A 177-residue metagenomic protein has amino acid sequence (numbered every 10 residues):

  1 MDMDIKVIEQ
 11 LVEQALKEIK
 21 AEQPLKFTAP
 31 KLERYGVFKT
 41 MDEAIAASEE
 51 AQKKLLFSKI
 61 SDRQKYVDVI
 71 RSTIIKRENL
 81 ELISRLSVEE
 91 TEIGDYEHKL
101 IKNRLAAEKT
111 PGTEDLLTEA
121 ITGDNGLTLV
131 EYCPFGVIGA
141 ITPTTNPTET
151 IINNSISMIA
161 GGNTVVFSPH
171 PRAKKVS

Functional and structural regions predicted by a protein language model:
D2-L127, S157: N-terminal Rossmann-like NAD(P)+-binding subdomain of aldehyde/semialdehyde dehydrogenases
E114-S177: Conserved small-residue-rich beta-alpha loop and adjacent elements that most often cradle the phosphate/pyrophosphate
